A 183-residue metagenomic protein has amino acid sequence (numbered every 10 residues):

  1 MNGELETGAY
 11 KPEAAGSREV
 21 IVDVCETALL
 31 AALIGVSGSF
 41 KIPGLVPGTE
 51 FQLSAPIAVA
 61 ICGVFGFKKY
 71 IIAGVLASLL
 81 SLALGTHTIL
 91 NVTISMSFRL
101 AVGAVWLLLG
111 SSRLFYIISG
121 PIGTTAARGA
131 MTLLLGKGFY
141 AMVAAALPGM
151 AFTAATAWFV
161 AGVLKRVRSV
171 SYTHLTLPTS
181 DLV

Functional and structural regions predicted by a protein language model:
M1-L175, S180: Loop-helix junctions at membrane interfaces
